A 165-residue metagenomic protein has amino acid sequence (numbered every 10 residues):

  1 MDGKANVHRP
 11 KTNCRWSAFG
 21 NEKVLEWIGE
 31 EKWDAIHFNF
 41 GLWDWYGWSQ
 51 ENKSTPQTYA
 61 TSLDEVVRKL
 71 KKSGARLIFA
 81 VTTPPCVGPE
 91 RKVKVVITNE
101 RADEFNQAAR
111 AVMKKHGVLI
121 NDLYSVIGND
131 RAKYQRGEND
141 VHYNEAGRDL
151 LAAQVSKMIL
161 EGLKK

Functional and structural regions predicted by a protein language model:
M1-D64: Conserved SGNH/GDSL esterase-like catalytic core that processes O-acyl groups on lipids and polysaccharides
D2, L25, G29, G41 (+5 more regions): Sec-exported extracytoplasmic/periplasmic mature domains
A5-P10, D34-F40, R76-V81, L119-D122 (+1 more regions): Structural recognition of the beta-strand scaffold that forms the well-ordered cores of secreted hydrolase catalytic
R9-C14, S49-P56, V67, K94-N99 (+1 more regions): Second-shell loop/turn segments in exported
T12-S17, G41-G47, L77, T83-G88 (+2 more regions): Solvent-exposed loop/turn segments at secondary-structure junctions within structured extracellular/periplasmic domains
N39-W45, V67-A102: Active-site segments of SGNH/GDSL-like serine hydrolases that catalyze O-acetyl group transfer/hydrolysis on lipids
T58-T61, E65-K72, E104-A111: Alpha-helical scaffolding segments of alpha/beta enzyme cores, especially the outer helices of TIM-barrel or partial
T82-K165: Catalytic His-Asp segment of secreted/periplasmic serine-dependent ester chemistry enzymes
